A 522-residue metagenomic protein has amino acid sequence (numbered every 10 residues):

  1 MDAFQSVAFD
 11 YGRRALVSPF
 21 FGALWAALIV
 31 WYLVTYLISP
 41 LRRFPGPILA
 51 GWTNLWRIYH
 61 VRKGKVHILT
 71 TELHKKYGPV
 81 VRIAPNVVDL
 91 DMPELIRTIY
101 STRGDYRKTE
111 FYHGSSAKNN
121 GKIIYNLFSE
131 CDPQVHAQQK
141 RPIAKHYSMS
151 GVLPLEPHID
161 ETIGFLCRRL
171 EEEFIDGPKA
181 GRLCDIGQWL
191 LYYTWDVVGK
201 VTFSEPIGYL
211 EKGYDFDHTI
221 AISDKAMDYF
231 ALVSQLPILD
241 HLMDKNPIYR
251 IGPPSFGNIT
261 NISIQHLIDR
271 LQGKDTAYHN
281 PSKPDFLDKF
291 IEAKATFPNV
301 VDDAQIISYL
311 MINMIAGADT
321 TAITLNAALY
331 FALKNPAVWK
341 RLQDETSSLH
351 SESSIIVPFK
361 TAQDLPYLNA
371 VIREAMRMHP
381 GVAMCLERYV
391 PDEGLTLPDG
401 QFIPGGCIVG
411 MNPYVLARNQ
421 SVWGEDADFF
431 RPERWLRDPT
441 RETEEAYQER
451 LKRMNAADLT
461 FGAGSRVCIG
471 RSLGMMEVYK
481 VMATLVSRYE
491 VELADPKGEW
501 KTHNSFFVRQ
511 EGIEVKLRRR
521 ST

Functional and structural regions predicted by a protein language model:
M1-V7, V508-T522: C-terminal helix/juxtamembrane-tail motif
D2-Q138, D160-F165, Y193, T219 (+5 more regions): N-terminal membrane-proximal hinge/A-helix region immediately C-terminal to the signal-anchor transmembrane segment
L49, E156, D160, A180 (+7 more regions): Cytochrome P450 I-helix active-site segment
K108-N120, P154-L325: Cytochrome P450 heme-thiolate monooxygenase catalytic core
K145, M311, F359-K360, R437-V478 (+1 more regions): Cytochrome P450 heme-thiolate "Cys pocket" and heme-binding signature region
E171-E172, P336-W339, R453-M454, V467 (+1 more regions): Cytochrome P450 heme-binding "Cys pocket" and the immediately downstream C-terminal segment
T320-L333, V481: Short, small-residue alpha-helix embedded
M411-Q448: Conserved cytochrome P450 K-helix/beta-meander segment immediately N-terminal to the heme-binding cysteine loop
